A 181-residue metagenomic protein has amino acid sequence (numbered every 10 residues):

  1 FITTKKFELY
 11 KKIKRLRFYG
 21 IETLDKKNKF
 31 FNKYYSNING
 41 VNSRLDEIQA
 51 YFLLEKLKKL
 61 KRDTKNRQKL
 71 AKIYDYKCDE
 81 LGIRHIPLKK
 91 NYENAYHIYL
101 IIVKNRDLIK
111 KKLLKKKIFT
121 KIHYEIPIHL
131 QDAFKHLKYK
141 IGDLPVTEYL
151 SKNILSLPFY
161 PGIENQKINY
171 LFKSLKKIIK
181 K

Functional and structural regions predicted by a protein language model:
F1-I2: Glycine-rich phosphate-binding loop of ATP-grasp-fold ATP-dependent ligases
K5-K181: PLP-dependent aminotransferase class I/II
